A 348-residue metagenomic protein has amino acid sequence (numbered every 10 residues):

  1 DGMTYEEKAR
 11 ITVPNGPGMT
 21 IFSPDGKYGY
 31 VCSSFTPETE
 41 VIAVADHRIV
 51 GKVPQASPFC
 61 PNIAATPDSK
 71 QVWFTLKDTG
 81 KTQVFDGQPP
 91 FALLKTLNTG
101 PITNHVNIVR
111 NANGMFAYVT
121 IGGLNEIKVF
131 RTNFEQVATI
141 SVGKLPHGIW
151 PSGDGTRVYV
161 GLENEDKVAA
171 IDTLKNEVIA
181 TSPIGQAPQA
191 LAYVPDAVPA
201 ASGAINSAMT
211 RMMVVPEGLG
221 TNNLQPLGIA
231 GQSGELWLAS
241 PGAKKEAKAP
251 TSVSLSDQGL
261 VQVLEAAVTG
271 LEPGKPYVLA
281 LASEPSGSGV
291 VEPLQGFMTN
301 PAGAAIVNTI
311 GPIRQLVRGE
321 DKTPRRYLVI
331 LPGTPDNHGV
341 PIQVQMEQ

Functional and structural regions predicted by a protein language model:
D1-S240, K244-E246, G259, G289-P293 (+1 more regions): Predominantly soluble domains enriched in secretory-pathway, periplasmic, or organellar proteins
G203-Q348: N-terminal targeting/export leaders
